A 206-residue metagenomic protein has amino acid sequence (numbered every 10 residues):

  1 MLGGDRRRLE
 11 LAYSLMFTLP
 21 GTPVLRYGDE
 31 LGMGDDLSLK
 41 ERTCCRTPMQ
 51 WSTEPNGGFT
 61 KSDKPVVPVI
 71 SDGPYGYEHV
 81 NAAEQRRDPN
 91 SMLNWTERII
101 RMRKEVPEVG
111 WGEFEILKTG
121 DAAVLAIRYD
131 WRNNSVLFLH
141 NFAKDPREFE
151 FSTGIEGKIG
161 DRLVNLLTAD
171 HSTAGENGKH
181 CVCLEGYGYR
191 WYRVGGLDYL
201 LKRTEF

Functional and structural regions predicted by a protein language model:
M1-R6, F17-L25, L31-G34, S38-F206: Carbohydrate-interacting/catalytic domains
E10-Y13: Catalytic and substrate-binding clefts that recognize carbohydrates or anionic sugar/phosphate headgroups
